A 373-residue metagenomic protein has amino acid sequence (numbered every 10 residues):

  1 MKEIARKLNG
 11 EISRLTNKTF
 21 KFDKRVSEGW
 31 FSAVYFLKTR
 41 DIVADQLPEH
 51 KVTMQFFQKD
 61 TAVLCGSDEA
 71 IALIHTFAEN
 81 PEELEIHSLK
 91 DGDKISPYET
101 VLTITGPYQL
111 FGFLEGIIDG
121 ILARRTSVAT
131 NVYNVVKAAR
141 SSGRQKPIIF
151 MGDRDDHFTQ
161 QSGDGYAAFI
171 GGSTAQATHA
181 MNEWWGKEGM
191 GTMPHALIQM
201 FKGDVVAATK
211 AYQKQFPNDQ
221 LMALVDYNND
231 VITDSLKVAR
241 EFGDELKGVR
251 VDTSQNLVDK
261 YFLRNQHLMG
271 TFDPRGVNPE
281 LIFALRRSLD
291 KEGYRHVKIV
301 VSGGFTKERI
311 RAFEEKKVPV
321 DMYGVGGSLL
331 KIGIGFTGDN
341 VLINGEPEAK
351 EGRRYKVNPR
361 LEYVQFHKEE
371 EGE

Functional and structural regions predicted by a protein language model:
M1-F216, E245, G333-E373: Ordered alpha/beta subdomains of enzyme catalytic regions
E3, K7, A196-E373: Glycine-rich phosphate/ribose-binding loops and adjacent secondary-structure elements that form binding surfaces
